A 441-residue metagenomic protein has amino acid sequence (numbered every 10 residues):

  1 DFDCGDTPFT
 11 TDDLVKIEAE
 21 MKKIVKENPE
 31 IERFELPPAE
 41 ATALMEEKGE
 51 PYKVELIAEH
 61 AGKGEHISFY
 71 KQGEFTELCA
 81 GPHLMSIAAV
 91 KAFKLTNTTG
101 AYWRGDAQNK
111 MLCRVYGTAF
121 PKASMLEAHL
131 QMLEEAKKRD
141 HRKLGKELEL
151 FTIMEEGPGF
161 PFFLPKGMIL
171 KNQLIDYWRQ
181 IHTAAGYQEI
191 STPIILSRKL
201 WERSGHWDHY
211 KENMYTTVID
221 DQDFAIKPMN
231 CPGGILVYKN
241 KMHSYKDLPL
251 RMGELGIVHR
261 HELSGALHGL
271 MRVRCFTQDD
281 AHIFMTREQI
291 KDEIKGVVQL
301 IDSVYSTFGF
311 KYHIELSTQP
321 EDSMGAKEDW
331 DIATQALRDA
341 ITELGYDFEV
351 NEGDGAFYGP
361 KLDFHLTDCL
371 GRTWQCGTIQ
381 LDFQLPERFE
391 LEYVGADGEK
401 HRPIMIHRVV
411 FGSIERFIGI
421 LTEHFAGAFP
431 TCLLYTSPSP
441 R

Functional and structural regions predicted by a protein language model:
D1-E262, A266-L267, M271, I283 (+1 more regions): Auxiliary tRNA-acceptor-end handling modules of aminoacyl-tRNA synthetases
K26-Q72, H206, S306-Q375: Metal-assisted phosphate- and nucleotidyl-transfer catalytic regions
E155-G167, L236-M242, F276-E288, I314-S323 (+1 more regions): Glycine- and acidic
G167-D176, H243-G256, M271, F276-D279 (+2 more regions): Structured ligand/cofactor/substrate-binding pocket environments in proteins
D221-D223, P232-K241, L250, E254 (+2 more regions): A translation/RNA-centric and nucleic-acid-associated enzymatic feature enriched in Class II aminoacyl-tRNA synthetases
V258-A340: Extended, charged alpha-beta segments that form solvent-exposed binding/catalytic grooves in nucleic-acid-handling
P430-L434: Glycine/small-residue-rich phosphate/adenosyl-binding loop
Y435-P440: Conserved small/polar residues in nucleotide/adenosyl-binding loops
